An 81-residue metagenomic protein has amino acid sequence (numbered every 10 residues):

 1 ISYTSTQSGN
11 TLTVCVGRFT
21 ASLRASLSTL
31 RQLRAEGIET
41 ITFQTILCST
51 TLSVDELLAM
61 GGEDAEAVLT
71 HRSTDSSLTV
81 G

Functional and structural regions predicted by a protein language model:
I1-G81: Long, contiguous ectodomains of secretory-pathway proteins
